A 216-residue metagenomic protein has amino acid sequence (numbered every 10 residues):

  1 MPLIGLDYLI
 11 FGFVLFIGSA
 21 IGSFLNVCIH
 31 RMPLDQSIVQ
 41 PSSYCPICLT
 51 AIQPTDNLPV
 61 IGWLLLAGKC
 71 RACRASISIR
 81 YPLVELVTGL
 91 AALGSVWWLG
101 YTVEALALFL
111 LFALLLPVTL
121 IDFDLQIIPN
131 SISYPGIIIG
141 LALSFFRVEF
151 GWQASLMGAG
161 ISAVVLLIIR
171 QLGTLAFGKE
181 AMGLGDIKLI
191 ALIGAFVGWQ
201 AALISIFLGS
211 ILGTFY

Functional and structural regions predicted by a protein language model:
M1-D7: Short, strongly hydrophobic alpha-helical membrane anchors
I10-L34: N-terminal signal-anchor transmembrane alpha helix
F24, L86-W98, I139-L143: Membrane-embedded alpha-helical segments in integral membrane proteins
L25-R80: Membrane-proximal soluble regions of multi-pass membrane proteins
I29, S95, I193: Active-site-flanking alpha-helical
I79-E85, N130: Select subsegments of transmembrane alpha-helices in polytopic membrane proteins, especially boundary-proximal
V96-A107: Transmembrane helix-loop-helix
A105-T214: Functional transmembrane core segments of multi-pass inner-membrane proteins
